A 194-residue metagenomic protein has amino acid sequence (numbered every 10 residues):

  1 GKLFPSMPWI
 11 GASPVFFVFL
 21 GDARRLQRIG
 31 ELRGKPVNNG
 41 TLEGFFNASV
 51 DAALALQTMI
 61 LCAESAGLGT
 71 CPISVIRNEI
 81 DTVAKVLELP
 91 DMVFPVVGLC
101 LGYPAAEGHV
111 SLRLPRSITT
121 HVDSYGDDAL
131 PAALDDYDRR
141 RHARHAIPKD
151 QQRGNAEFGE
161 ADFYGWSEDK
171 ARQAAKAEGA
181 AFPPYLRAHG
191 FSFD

Functional and structural regions predicted by a protein language model:
G1-D194: Acidic, surface-exposed loops and disordered segments
